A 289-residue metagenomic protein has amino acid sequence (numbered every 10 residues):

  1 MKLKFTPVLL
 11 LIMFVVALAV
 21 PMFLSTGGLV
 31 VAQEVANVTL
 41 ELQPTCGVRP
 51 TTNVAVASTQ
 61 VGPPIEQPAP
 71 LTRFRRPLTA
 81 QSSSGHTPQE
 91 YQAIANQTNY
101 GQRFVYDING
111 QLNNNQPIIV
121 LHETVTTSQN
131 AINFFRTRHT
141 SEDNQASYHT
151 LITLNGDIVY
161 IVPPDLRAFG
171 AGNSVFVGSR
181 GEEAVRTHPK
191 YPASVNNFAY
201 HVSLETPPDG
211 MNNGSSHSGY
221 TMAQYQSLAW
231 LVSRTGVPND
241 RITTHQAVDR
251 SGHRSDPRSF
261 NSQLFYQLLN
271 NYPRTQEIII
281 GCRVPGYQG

Functional and structural regions predicted by a protein language model:
K2-Q81, N197-H201, E205-G289: Basic/polar, cationic surfaces and motifs that engage anionic cell-wall and phosphate/carboxylate ligands
P50, I65, P88, F104 (+4 more regions): Polar low-complexity intrinsically disordered regions enriched in Ser/Thr and small residues
S82-Q111, I118-S233: Active-site-adjacent loop/helix surface patches within enzyme catalytic domains that shape the substrate-binding cleft
P117-I118, D240: Conserved acidic residues
